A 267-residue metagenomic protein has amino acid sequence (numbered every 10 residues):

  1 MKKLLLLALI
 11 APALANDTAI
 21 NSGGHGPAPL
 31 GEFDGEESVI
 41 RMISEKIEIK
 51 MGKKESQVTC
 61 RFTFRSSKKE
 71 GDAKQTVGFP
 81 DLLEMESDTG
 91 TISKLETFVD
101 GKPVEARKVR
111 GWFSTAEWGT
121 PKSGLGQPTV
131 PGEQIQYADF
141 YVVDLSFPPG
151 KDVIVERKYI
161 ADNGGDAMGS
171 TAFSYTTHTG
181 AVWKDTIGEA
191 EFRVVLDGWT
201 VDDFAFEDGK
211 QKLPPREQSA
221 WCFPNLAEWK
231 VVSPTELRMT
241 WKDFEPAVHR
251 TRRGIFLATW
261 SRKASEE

Functional and structural regions predicted by a protein language model:
K2-K3, R157: Basic side chains
K3-A13: Sec-dependent N-terminal signal peptides
L14-E267: Lumenal/extracellular ectodomains and adaptor appendage modules of the eukaryotic vesicle/secretory system
